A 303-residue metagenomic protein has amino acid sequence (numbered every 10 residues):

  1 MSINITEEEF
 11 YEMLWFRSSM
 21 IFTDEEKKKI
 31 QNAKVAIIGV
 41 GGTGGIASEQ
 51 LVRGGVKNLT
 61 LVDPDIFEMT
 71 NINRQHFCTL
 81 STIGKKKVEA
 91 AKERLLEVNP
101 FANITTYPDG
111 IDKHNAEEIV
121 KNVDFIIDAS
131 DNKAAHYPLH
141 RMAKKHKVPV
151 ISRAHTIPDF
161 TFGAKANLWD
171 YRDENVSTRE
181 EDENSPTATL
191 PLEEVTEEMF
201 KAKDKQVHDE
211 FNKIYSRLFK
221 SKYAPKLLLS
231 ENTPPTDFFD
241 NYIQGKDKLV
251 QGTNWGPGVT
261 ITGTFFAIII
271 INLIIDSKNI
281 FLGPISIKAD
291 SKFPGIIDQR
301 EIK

Functional and structural regions predicted by a protein language model:
M1-A36, P284-S286, S291-K292, D298 (+1 more regions): N-terminal charged helix/coil linker that caps or initiates catalytic domains
S2-N4, V56, L61-N99: Glycine-rich phosphate-binding loop and adjoining beta1-alpha1-beta2 segment of Rossmann-like nucleotide-binding folds
I38-G39, V62: Conserved N-terminal Rossmann-fold NAD(P)-binding element of oxidoreductases
T43-G44: Hydrophobic/small residue at the entry helix of a nucleotide-binding pocket
S48-E49, H140: Generic hydrophobic/aromatic pocket-lining and core-packing "Φ" positions
G84, V88-H140: A structured beta-alpha segment of the ubiquitous adenosine-cofactor-binding alpha/beta core
N122-G258, S291-K303: E1/E1-like adenylate-forming module used to activate ubiquitin-like modifiers and sulfur-carrier proteins
T260-I280: Internal hydrophobic alpha-helix adjacent to the cofactor/substrate pocket in enzyme cavities
